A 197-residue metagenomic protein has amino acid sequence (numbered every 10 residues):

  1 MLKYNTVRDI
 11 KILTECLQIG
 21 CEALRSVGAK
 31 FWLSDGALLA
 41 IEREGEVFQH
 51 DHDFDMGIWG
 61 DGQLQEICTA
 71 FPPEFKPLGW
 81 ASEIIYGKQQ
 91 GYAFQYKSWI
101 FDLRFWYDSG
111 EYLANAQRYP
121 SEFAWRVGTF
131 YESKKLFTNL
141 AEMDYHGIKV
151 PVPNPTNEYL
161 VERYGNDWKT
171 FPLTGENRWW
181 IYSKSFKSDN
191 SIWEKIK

Functional and structural regions predicted by a protein language model:
M1-S34: Helical scaffold of the NTase/Pol beta-like nucleotidyltransferase catalytic core
D9-C16, G57-K88: Metal-dependent nucleotidyltransferase catalytic core
T14, I100-K197: Catalytic cores of NTP-dependent nucleotidyl/adenyl transfer enzymes across multiple folds
C21-F54: Active-site nucleotide-donor binding segment shared across nucleotidyl transfer reactions
L33-D35, I58-G60, F105: A cross-domain feature marking catalytic cores of carbohydrate-active enzymes and several ubiquitous metabolic/repair
G45-I67, G147: Catalytic metal-binding acidic patch
F71-F123: Acidic, glycine-rich loop-and-strand cores that form catalytic or ligand-binding grooves in diverse globular domains
